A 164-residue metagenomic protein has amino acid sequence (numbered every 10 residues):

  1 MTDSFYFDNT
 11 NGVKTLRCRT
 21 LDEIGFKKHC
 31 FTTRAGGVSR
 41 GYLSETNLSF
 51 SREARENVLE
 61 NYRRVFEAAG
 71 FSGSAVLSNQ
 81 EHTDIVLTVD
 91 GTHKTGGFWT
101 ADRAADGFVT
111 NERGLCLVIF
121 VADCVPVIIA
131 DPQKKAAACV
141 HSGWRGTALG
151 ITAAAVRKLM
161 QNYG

Functional and structural regions predicted by a protein language model:
M1-G164: Active-site microenvironment for binding and transforming phosphate-containing groups
